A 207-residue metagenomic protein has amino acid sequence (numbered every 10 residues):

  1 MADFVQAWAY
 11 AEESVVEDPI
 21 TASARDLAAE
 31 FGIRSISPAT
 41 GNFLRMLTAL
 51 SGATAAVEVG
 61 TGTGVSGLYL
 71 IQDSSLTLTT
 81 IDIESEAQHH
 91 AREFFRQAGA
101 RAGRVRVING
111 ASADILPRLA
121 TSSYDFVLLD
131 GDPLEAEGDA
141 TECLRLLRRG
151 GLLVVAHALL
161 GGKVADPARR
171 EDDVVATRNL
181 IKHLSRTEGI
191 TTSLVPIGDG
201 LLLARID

Functional and structural regions predicted by a protein language model:
M1-V57: Class I SAM-dependent transferase core
P38-D207: S-adenosylmethionine/decaboxylated-SAM
